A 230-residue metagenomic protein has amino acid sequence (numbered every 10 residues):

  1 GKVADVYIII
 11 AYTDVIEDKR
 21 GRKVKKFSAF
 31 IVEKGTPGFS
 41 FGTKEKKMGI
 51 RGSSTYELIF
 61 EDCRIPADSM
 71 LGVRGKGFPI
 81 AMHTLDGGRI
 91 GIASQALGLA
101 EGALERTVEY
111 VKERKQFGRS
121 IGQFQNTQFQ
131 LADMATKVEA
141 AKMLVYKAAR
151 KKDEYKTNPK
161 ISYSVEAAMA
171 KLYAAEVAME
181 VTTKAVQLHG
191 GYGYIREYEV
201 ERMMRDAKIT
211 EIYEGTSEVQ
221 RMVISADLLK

Functional and structural regions predicted by a protein language model:
G1, R22, K46-G52, L85 (+1 more regions): Short alpha-helix boundary/capping segments
G1-F41: A short core secondary-structure module
G1-V3, Y12-D14, M70, V186-H189 (+1 more regions): Active-site beta-strand/loop segments that form the cofactor-binding cradle of oxidoreductase flavoproteins
I9-T13, I31-E33, I59-E61, G72 (+1 more regions): Short beta-strand-to-turn element immediately C-terminal to the catalytic PLP-Schiff-base lysine in fold type I
K19-R22, F41-T43, A67-R74: Short, charged, solvent-exposed linker or helix-capping segments at domain edges/interfaces that act as flexible hinges
V32-P37, A67-D68, E101: Basic, amphipathic alpha-helical recognition segments used for DNA target recognition
G35-R64: Flexible, small-/acidic-enriched active-site or ligand-binding loops
E57-C63, V73-F78, M82-K230: Alpha-helical interface subdomain recognition
